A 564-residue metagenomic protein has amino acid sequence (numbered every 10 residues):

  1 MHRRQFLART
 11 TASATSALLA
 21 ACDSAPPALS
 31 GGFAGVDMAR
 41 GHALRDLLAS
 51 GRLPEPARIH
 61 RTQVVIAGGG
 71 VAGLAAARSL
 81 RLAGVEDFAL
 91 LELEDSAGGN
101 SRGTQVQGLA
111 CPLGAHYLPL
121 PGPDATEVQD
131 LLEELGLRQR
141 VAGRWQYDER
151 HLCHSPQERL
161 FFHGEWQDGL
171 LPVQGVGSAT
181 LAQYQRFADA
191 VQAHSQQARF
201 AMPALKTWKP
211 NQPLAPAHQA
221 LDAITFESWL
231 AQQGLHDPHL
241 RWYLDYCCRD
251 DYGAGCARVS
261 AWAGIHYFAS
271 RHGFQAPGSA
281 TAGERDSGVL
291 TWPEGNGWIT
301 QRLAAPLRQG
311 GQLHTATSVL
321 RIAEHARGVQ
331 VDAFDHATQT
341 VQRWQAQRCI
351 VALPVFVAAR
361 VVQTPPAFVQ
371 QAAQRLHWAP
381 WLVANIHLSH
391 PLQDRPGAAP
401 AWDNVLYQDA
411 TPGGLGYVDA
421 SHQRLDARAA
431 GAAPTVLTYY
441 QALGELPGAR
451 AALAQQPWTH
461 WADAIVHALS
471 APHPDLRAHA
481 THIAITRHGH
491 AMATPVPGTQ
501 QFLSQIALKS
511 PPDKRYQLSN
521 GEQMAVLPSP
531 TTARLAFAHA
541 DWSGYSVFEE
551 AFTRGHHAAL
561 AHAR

Functional and structural regions predicted by a protein language model:
H2-Q63, L82: Extreme N-terminal leader/targeting segments of oxidoreductases
S24-L53, H163, G169-L171, G175 (+2 more regions): Conserved flavin/dinucleotide-binding core of flavoenzymes
G68-G70: Glycine-rich Rossmann-fold phosphate-binding loop(s) that bind the pyrophosphate of adenine dinucleotide cofactors
R81-T104: Glycine-rich FAD pyrophosphate-binding loop
G99-E127, A204, Q212, H272-G273: Glycine-rich active-site loop/strand segments that organize a redox cofactor
L109-H194: Dinucleotide-binding Rossmann-like beta1-alpha1 core, especially the glycine-rich loop that anchors the ADP
R199-S318: Active-site/ligand-binding neighborhood in enzyme catalytic cores
W292, T315-V436, P472: Mid-domain catalytic core of redox enzymes that form a hydrophobic substrate pocket/lid adjacent to a catalytic redox
